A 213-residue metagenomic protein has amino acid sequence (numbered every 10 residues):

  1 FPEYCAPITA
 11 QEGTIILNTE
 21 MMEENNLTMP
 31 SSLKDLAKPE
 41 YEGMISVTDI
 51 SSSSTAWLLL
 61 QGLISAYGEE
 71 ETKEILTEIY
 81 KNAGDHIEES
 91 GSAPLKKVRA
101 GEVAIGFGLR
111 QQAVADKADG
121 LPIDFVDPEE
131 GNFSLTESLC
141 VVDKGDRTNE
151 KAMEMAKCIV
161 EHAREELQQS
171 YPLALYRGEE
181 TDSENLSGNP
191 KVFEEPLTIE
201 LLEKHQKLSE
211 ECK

Functional and structural regions predicted by a protein language model:
F1-L95, R99: Extracytoplasmic ligand-binding site segments that recognize negatively charged/polar headgroups
I16-M21, T136-T148, L167-S170: A bilobed periplasmic-binding-protein/Venus flytrap-type ligand-binding module shared by bacterial periplasmic
T19, D49, R110-Q111, Y171: Short secondary-structure boundary segments
E40-S51, C158-E180: Periplasmic-binding protein-like
E71, I75, E137, R147-I159 (+1 more regions): Short amphipathic alpha-helical coupling segments at ligand-binding clamshell hinges and other catalytic/signaling
I75-Y80, I87-E88, D119-D143: Periplasmic-binding protein-like
R99, A104-P122: A ligand-binding cleft/hinge motif common to bilobed small-molecule-binding domains
E179-K213: Extracellular/periplasmic bilobal clamshell ligand-binding domains
